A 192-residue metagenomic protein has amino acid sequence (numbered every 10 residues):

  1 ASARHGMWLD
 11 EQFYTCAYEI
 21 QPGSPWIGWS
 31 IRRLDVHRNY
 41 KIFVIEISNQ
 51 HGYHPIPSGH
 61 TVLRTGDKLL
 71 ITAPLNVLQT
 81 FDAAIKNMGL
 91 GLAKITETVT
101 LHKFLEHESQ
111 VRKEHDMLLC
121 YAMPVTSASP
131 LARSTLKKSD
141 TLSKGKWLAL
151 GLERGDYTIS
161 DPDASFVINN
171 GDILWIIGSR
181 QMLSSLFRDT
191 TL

Functional and structural regions predicted by a protein language model:
A1-L192: Cytosolic regulatory regions of ion transport systems
